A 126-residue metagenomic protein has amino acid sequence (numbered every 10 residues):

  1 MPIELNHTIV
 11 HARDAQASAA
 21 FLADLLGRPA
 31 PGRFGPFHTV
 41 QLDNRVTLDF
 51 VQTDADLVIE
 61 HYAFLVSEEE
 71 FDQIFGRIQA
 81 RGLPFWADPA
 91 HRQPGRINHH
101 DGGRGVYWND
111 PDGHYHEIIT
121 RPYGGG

Functional and structural regions predicted by a protein language model:
M1-Q16, H61-Y62, P122-G126: N-terminal beta-strand motif that seeds the catalytic metal site of vicinal oxygen chelate
P2, I9-L48, Q52-A55: Core segments of cupin and vicinal oxygen chelate
P2-E4, A55-I59, H99-H100: Short glycine-enriched loop/turn motifs at secondary-structure junctions
H7-I9, T39, T47, H61-A63 (+1 more regions): Short aromatic/hydrophobic contact patches that present stacked aromatics for nucleic-acid/ligand binding
S18, L22, Y62, I78: Hydrophobic pocket/interface hotspot
F34-F37, V58, R92, H100-G102: Short acidic/glycine-enriched loop/turn segments that link adjacent beta-strands
L48-V51, Y107, H116-I119: Conserved beta-strand in the GNAT
F64-Y115, Y123: Vicinal oxygen chelate
